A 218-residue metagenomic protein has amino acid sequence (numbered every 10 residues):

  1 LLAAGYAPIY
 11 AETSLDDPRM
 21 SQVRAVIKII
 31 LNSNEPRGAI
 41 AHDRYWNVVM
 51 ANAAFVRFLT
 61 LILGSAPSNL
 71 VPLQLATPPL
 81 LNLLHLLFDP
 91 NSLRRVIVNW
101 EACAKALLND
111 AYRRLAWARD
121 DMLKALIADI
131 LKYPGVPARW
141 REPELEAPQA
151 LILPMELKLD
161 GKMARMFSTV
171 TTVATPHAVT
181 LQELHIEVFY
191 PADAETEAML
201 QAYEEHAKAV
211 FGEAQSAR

Functional and structural regions predicted by a protein language model:
L1-A4, H42-V48: Short, glycine/charge-rich beta-strand/loop segments that flank catalytic centers and engage negatively charged groups
L1-R19: Short amphipathic recognition helices of helix-turn-helix/homeodomain-type DNA-binding modules
D17-H42, V49-Q215: Hydrophobic protein-protein interaction segments
